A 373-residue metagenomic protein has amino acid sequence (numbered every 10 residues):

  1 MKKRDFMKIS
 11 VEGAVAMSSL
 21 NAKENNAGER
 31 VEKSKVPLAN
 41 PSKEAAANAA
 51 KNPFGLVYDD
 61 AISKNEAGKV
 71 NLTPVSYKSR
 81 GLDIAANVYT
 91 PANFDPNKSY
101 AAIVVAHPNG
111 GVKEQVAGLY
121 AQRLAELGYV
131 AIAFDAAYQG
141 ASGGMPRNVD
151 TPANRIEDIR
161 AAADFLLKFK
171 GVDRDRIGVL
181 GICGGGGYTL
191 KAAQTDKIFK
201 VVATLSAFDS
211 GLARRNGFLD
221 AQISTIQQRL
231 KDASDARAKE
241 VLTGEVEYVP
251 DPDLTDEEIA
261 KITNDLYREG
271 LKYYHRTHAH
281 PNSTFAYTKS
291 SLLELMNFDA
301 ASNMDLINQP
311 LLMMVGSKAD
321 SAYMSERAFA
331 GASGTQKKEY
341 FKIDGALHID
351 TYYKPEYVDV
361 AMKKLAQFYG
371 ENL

Functional and structural regions predicted by a protein language model:
D5-N25: N-terminal export signals
K51-K98: N-terminal cap/lid segment of alpha/beta-hydrolase-fold proteins
G110-Q122: The serine-hydrolase catalytic nucleophile loop
R123-A141: Conserved alpha/beta-hydrolase
V149-K170: Alpha/beta-hydrolase active-site loop
L190-K272: Alpha/beta-hydrolase-fold enzymes
I307, M313-V315: Short beta-strand/loop motif that positions the catalytic acidic residue of the alpha/beta-hydrolase fold
A346-V358: Catalytic histidine-centered segment of alpha/beta-hydrolase-like enzymes
